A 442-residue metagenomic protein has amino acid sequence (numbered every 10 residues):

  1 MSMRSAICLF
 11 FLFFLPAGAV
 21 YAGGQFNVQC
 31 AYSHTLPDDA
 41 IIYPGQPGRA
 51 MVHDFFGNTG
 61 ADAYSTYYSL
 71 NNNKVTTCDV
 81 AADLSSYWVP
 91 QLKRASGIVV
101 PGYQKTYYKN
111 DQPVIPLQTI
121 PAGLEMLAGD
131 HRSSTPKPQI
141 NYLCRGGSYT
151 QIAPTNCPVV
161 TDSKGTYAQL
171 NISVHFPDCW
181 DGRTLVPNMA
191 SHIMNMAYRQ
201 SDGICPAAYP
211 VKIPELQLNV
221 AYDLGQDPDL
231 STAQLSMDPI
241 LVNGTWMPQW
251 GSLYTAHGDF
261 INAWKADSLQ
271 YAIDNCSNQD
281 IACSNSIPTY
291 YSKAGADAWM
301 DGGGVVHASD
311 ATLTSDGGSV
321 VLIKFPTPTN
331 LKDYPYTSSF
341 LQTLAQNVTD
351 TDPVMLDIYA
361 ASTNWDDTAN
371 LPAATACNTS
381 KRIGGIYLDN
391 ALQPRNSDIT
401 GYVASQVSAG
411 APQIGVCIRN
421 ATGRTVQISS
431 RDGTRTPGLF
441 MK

Functional and structural regions predicted by a protein language model:
A6-P16: Sec-dependent N-terminal signal peptides
A17-A22: Sec/Tat signal peptide C-region and signal peptidase I cleavage site
G23-A50, D54-V174, G182-N285: Primary mode marks residue(s) on the alpha4-beta5-alpha5 output face of response regulator receiver
H53-F56, D178, I323-K324, L341-Q342: Structural recognition of the beta-strand scaffold that forms the well-ordered cores of secreted hydrolase catalytic
S284-N330, A360, D366, A376 (+2 more regions): Flexible, small-residue-rich N-terminal segments that precede or flank a structured functional core
Y290-K293, A345-P412, R431-T434: Beta-strand-rich interaction/scaffold domains
I323-F325, D333-V348, L439: A short beta-strand element within beta-rich, extracytoplasmic domains of secreted/secretory-pathway proteins
S405-V426: Ser/Thr/Pro-rich, low-complexity mucin-like regions that serve as glycosylated stalks/linkers or repetitive adhesive
